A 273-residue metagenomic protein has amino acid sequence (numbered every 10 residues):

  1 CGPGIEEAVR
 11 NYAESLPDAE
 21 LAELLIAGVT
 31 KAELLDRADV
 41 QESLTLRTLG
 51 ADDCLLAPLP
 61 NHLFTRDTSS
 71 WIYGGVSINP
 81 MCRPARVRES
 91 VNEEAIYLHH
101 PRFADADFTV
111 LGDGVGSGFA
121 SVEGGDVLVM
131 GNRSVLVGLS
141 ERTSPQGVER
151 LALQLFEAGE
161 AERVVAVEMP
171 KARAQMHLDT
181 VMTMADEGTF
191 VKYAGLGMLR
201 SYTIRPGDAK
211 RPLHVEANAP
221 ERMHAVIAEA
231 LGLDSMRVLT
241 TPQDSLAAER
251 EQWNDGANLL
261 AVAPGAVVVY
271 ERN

Functional and structural regions predicted by a protein language model:
C1-N273: The feature marks the mature, well-folded catalytic cores of soluble enzymes
